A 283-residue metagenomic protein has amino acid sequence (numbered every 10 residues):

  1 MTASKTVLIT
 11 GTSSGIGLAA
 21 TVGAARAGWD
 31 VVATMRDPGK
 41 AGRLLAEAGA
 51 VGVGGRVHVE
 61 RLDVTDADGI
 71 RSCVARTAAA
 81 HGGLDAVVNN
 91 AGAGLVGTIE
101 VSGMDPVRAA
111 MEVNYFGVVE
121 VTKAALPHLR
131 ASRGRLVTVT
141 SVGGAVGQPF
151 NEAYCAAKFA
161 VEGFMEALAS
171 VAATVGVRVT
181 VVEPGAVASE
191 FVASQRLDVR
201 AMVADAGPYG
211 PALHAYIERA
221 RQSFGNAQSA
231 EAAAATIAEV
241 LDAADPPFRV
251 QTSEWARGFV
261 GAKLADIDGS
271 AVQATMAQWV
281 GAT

Functional and structural regions predicted by a protein language model:
S13-G15: Conserved glycine-rich cofactor-binding loop
G54-G55, R76-N89, L95: A glycine-rich helix->loop->beta "capping" turn within Rossmann-like NAD(P)(H)-dependent oxidoreductase domains
R61-S72, M104: The beta1-alpha1 cofactor-binding region of Rossmann-like NAD(H)/NADP(H)-dependent oxidoreductases
T98-I99, G103-R108: Substrate-binding pocket helix/loop in short-chain dehydrogenase/reductase
T122, A157: Active-site helix of classical SDR
S141: Residue(s) in the substrate-gating loop at a strand-loop-helix junction that position the organic substrate next
V171-P246: SDR active-site lid
